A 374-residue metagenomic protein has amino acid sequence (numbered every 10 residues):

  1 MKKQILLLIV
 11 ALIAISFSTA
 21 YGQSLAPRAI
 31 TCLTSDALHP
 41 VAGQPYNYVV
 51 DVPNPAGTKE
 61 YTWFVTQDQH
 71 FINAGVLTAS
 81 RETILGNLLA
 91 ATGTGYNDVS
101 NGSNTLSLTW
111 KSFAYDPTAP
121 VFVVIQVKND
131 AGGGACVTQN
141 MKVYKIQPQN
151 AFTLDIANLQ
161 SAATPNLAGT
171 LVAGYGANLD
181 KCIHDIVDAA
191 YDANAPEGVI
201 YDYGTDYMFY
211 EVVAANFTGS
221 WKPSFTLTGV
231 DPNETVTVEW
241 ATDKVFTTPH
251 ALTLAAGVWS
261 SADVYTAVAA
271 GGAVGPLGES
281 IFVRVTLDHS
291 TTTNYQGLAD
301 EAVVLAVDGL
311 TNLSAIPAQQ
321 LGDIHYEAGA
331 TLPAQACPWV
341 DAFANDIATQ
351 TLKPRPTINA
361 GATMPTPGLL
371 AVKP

Functional and structural regions predicted by a protein language model:
M1-P374: Extracellular low-complexity Ser/Thr/Asn/Gly-rich intrinsically disordered segments
